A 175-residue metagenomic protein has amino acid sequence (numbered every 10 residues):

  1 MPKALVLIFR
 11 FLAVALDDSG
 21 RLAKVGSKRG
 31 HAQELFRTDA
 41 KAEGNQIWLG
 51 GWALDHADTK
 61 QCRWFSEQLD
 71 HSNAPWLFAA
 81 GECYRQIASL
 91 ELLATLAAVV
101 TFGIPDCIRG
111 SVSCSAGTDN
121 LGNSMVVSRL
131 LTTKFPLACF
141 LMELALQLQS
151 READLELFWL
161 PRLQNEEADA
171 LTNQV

Functional and structural regions predicted by a protein language model:
M1-A4, G26-S27, K41, E82-I87 (+2 more regions): Conserved, non-catalytic sequence blocks in retroelement Pol enzymes and Pol-derived host proteins
M1-K28: Amphipathic alpha-helical
R21-G26, Q33-A40, Y84, T101-P105 (+2 more regions): Generic recognition of flexible, low-complexity loop/linker segments
G30-W48, W52, T95: Two-metal-ion RNase H-like nuclease active-site motif
D39-E43, L54, L69, D119-N123 (+1 more regions): An acidic- and aromatic-residue-enriched active-site/binding cleft used to recognize and process polar
N45-G50, Q61, M125-V126, A168: Short helix/loop capping segments that flank catalytic or ligand/cofactor-binding pockets
D55-L93, G122, V127-L131: A short, polar/acidic, helix/strand-boundary loop motif
V99-N173: RNase H catalytic domain
